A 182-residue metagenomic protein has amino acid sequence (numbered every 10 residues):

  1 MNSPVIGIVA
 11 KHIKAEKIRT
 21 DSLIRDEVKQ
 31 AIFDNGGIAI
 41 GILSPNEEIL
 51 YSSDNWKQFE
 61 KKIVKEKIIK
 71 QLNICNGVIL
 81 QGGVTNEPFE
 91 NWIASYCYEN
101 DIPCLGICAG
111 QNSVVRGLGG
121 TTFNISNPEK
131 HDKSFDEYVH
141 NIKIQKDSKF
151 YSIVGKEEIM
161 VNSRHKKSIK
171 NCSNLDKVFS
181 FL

Functional and structural regions predicted by a protein language model:
M1-A109, V115-G120, P128-M160, K166-L182: N-terminal beta1-alpha1 cap of cysteine-dependent amidohydrolase-like domains
N124: Acidic/charged, solvent-exposed loop-and-adjacent secondary-structure segments enriched in E/D, K/R, S/T, and G/P
